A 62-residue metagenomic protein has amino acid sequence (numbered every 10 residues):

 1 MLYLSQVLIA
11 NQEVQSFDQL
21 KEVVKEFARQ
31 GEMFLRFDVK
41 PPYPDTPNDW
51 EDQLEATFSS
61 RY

Functional and structural regions predicted by a protein language model:
M1-Y62: Metal-dependent phosphodiesterase/phospholipase catalytic core, i.e., the His/Asp/Glu-rich active-site region
